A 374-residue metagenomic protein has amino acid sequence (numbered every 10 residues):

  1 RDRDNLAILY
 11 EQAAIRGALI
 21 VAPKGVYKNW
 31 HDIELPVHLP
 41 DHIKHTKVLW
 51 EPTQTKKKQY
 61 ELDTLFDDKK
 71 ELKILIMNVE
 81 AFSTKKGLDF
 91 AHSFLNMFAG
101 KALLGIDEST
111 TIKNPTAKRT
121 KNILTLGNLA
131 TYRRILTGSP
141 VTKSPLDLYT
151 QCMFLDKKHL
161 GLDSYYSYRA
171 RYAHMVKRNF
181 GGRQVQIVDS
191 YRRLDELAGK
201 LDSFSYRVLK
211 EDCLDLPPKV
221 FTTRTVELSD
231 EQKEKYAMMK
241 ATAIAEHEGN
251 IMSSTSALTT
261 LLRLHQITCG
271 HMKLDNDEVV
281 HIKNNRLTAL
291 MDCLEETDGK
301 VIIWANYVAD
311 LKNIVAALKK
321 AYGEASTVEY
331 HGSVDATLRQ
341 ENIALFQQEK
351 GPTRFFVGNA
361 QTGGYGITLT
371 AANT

Functional and structural regions predicted by a protein language model:
R1-G17, A22-P23, F82, D215-T370: Conserved Helicase C-terminal RecA-like lobe
R16-G17, P36-W50, K58, E71 (+2 more regions): Conserved P-loop NTPase motor "coupling/switch" region that bridges the ATPase
K28-L39, L146, N313-A316: Short amphipathic alpha-helical segment within the helicase RecA-like ATPase core that mediates nucleic-acid
T55-I74, E80-G100: Conserved helix/coil segment N-terminal to the catalytic DExD/H
L75-M77, L104, R134, F356: Hydrophobic positions in the central parallel beta-sheet of the AAA+
L88-F98, T111-L126: Substrate-gripping "pore-loop 1 plus following alpha2 helix"
D107-E108: Walker B catalytic acidic pair
T150, I367-T374: A short beta-strand element within the Helicase C-terminal
